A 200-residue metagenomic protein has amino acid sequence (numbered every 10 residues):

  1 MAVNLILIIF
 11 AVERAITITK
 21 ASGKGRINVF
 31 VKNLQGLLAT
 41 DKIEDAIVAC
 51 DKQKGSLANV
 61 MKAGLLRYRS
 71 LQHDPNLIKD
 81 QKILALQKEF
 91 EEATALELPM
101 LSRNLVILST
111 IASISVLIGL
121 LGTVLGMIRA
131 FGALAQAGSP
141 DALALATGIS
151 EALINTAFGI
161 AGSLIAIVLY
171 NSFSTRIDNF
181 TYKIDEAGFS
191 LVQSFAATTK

Functional and structural regions predicted by a protein language model:
M1-K32, F173: Hydrophobic membrane-targeting segments
A2-N4, L101-A133, E151-S172: Bilayer-spanning, highly hydrophobic alpha-helical transmembrane segments
I8, A46, M61, G119 (+2 more regions): Residue-level signature of catalytic and energy-coupling elements of molecular machines, predominantly ATP/GTP-dependent
G23-S115, R129-A137, N171-K200: Predominantly long cytosolic amphipathic alpha-helical stalk/bundle segments
I47-C50, V124, A146: Hydrophobic alpha-helical membrane segments of integral membrane proteins
A137-T156: Hydrophobic alpha-helical transmembrane segments and adjacent short intramembrane/lumenal linkers of inner/organellar
